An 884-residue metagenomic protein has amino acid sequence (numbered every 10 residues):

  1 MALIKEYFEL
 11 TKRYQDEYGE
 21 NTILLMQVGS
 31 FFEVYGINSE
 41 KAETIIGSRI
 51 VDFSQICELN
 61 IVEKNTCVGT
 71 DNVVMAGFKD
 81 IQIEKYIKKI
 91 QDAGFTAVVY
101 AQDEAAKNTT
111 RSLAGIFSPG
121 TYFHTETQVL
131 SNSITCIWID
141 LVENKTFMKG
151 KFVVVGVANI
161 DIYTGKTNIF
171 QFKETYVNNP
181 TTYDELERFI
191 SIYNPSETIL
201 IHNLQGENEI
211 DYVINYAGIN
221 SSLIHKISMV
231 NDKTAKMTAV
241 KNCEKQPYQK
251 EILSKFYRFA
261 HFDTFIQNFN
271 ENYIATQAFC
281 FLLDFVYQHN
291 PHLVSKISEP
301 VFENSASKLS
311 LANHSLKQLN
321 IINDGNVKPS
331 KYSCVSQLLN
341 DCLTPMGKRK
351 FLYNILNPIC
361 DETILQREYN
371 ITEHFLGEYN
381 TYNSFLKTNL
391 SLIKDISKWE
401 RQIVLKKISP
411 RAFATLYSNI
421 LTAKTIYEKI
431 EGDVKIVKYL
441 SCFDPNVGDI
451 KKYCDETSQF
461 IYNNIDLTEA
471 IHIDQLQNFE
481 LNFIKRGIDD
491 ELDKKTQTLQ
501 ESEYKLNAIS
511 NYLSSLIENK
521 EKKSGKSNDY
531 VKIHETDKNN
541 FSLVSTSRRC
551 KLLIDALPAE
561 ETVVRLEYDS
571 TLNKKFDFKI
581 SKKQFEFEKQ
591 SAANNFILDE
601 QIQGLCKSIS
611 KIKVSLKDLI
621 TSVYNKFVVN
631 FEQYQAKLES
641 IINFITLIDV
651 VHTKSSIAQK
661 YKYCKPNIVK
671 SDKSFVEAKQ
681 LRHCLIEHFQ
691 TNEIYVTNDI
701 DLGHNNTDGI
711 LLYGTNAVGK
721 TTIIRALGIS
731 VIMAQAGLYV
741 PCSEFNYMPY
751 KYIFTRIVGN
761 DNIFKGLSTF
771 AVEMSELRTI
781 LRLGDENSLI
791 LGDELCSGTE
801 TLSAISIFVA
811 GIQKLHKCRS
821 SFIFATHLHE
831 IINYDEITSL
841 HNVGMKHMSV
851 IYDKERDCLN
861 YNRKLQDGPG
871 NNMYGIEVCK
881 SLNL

Functional and structural regions predicted by a protein language model:
M1-F351, L356, T363-G377, K398-R401 (+3 more regions): Basic, polar low-complexity surface loops/patches
K5-F8, D80-I87, D92, T110 (+15 more regions): Amphipathic alpha-helical transducer elements in NTP-driven molecular machines
F31-F32, G36-C67, N168, E197 (+8 more regions): A conserved P-loop NTPase coupling/switch region
Q102, L293-N304, S510-E535, T653-Q680 (+2 more regions): Long, charged, glycine-rich C-terminal linkers/tails
F152, N272, L553, E567-I602 (+1 more regions): ATPase nucleotide-binding head domains, primarily ABC-like/P-loop NTPase cores
I199, A275-L311, S315-K317, V327-K331 (+4 more regions): Structured, non-catalytic alpha/beta "coupling" segments that mediate domain-domain communication and provide generic
H289-L339, Y530-K583, V669-T697: SMC-family hinge/dimerization module
S615-N667: Charged, surface-exposed helical/loop "interaction arms" that form contiguous linear patches used for dimerization
